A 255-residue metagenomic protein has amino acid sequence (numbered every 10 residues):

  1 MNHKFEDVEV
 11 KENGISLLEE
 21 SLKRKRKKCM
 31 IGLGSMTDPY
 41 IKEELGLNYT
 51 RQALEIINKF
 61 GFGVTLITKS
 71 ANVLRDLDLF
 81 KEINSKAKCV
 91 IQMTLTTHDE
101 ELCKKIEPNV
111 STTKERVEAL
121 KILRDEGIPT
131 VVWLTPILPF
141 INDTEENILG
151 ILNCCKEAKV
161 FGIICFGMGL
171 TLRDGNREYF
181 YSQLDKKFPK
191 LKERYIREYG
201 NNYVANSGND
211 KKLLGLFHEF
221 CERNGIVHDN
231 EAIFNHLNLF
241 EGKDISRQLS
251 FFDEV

Functional and structural regions predicted by a protein language model:
M1-Q92, T96-K104, T113, V117: Conserved Radical SAM active-site core
E6-V10, L45, E107-E115, D143-N147 (+2 more regions): Alpha-helix N-cap and loop-to-helix initiation/capping positions
L47, K81-M93, N142-K159, D185-K187: Short, electropositive alpha-helical surface patch
G61-F62, I128, V160: A structural motif
K81-N84, V117-D125, H218, E222: Surface-exposed amphipathic alpha-helices with a cationic face
H98-E100, E107-N109, I122-T144, G167-L170: Conserved strand-turn element in the central/C-terminal portion of the radical SAM core barrel that lines
E146-V255: Auxiliary Fe-S-binding modules of radical SAM enzymes
